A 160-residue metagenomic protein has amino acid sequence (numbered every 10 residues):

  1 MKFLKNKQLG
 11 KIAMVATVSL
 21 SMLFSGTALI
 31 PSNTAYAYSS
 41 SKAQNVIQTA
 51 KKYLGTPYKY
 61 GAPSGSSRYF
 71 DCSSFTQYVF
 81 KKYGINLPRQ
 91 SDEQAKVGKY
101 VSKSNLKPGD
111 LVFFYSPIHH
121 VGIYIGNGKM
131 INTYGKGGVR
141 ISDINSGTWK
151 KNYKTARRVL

Functional and structural regions predicted by a protein language model:
K2-Q8, G26-S41, N45-T49, I85 (+1 more regions): Aromatic- and glycine-rich peptidoglycan recognition patches
G10-V15: Sec-dependent signal peptide recognition, specifically the positively charged N-region followed immediately by
A16-L29: Hydrophobic core
T34-A43, G55-P108: Catalytic cysteine-centered active-site loop
